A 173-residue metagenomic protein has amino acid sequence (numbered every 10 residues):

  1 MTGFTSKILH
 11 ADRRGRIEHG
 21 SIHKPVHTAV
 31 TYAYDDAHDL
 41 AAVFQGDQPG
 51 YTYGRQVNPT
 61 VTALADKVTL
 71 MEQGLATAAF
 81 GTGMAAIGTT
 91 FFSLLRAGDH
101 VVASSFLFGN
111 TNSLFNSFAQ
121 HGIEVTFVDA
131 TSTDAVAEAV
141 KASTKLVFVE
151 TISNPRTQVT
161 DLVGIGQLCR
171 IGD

Functional and structural regions predicted by a protein language model:
M1-Q48, Q56: N-terminal glycine-rich, Lys/His-bearing helix-loop that initiates the first secondary-structure elements of many
G20, V68, A86, V101 (+2 more regions): Buried hydrophobic positions in well-ordered alpha/beta secondary-structure cores of metabolic enzymes
D36-A85, N110-S117: Conserved N-terminal alpha-helix of the aminotransferase class I/II PLP-enzyme fold
S93-G109, V128-D129: Conserved PLP-anchoring active-site segment centered on the Schiff-base-forming lysine
R96, V140-V147: Short acidic/histidine-rich motifs immediately flanking catalytic phosphotransfer sites in two-component signaling
G109, T133-D134, I152-Q158: Short, small-residue-enriched loops and turns at beta-alpha junctions that line or gate enzyme active sites
S117-S132: A glycine-rich helix N-cap at a beta->alpha junction
S153-D173: Active-site core of PLP-dependent enzymes with the aminotransferase class I/II
